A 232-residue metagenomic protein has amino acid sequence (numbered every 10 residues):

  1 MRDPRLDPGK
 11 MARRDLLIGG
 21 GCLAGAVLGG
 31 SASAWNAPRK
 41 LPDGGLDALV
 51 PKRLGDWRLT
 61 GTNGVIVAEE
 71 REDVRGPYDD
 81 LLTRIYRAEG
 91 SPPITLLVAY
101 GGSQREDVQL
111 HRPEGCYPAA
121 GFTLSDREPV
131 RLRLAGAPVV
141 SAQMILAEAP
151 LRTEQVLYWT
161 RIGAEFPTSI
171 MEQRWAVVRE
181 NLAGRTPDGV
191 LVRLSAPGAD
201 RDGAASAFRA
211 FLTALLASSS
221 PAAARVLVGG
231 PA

Functional and structural regions predicted by a protein language model:
M1-M11: N-terminal secretory signal peptides
M11-A24: N-terminal export leaders
V27-R39: Membrane-interface motif at the C-terminal end of an N-terminal transmembrane signal
A37-P51: Alpha-helical transmembrane signal-anchor/signal-peptide segments
V50-G61: Amphipathic alpha-helical segments
G61-E180: Short, solvent-exposed recognition patches
A183-T186: Accessory, solvent-exposed terminal regions and/or long lumenal/extracellular loops of proteins
V190-A232: Surface-exposed amphipathic alpha-helical segments
